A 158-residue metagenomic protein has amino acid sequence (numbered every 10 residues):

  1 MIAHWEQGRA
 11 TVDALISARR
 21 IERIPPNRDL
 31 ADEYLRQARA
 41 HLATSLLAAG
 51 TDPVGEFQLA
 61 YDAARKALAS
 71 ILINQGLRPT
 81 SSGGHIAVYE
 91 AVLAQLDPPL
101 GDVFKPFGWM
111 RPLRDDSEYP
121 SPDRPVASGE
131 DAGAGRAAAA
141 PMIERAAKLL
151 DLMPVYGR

Functional and structural regions predicted by a protein language model:
M1-R158: Terminal alpha-helical segments
